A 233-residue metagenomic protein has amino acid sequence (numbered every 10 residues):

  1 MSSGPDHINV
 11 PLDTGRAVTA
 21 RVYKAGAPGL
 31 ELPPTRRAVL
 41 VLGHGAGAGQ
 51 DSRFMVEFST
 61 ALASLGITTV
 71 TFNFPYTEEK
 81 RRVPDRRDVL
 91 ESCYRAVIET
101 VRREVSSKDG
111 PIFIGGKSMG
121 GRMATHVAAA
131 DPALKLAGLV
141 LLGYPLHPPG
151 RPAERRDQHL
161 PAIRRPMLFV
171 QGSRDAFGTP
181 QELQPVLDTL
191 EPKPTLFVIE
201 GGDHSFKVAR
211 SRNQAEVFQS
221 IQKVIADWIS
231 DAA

Functional and structural regions predicted by a protein language model:
H7-P111, F206-R210, Q214: Serine-hydrolase catalytic machinery in alpha/beta-hydrolase-like enzymes
M55, R156, R165, G178-L187: Short alpha-helix in the alpha/beta-hydrolase fold that links the catalytic acid
Y94-R165: Primarily recognizes the serine-hydrolase "nucleophile elbow" in alpha/beta-hydrolase and SGNH/GDSL folds
I163-R164, F169-Q171, D175: Short beta-strand/loop motif that positions the catalytic acidic residue of the alpha/beta-hydrolase fold
S173-G178, H204-S205: Acidic catalytic loop of the alpha/beta-hydrolase fold
T189-K207: Catalytic histidine neighborhood in serine/cysteine hydrolases with alpha/beta-hydrolase-type architecture
G202, R210-A233: Catalytic active-site module of serine/aspartate enzymes centered on a nucleophile-bearing elbow/loop
